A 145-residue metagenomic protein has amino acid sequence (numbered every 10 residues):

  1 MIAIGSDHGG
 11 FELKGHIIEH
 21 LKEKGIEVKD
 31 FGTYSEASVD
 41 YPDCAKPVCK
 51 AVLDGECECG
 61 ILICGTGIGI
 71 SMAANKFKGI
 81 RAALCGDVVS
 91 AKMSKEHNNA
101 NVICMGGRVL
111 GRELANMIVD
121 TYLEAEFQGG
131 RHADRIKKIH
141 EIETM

Functional and structural regions predicted by a protein language model:
M1-I17: N-terminal beta1-alpha1 ligand-phosphate binding loop
G5, L62-G65, C85, C104-G106: Short beta-strand segments
G9, V88-M145: C-terminal binding/interaction regions
E12, H16, K22-E23, V28 (+4 more regions): Patatin-like phospholipase
E27-S38: A short beta-strand-loop structural module common to alpha/beta enzyme folds
D30, K76-G86, E96: RNase H-like, Mg2+-dependent phosphodiesterase core, and more generally RNA phosphate-backbone-engaging helix-loop
C44-A83: Helix-adjacent hinge/juxtasegments
